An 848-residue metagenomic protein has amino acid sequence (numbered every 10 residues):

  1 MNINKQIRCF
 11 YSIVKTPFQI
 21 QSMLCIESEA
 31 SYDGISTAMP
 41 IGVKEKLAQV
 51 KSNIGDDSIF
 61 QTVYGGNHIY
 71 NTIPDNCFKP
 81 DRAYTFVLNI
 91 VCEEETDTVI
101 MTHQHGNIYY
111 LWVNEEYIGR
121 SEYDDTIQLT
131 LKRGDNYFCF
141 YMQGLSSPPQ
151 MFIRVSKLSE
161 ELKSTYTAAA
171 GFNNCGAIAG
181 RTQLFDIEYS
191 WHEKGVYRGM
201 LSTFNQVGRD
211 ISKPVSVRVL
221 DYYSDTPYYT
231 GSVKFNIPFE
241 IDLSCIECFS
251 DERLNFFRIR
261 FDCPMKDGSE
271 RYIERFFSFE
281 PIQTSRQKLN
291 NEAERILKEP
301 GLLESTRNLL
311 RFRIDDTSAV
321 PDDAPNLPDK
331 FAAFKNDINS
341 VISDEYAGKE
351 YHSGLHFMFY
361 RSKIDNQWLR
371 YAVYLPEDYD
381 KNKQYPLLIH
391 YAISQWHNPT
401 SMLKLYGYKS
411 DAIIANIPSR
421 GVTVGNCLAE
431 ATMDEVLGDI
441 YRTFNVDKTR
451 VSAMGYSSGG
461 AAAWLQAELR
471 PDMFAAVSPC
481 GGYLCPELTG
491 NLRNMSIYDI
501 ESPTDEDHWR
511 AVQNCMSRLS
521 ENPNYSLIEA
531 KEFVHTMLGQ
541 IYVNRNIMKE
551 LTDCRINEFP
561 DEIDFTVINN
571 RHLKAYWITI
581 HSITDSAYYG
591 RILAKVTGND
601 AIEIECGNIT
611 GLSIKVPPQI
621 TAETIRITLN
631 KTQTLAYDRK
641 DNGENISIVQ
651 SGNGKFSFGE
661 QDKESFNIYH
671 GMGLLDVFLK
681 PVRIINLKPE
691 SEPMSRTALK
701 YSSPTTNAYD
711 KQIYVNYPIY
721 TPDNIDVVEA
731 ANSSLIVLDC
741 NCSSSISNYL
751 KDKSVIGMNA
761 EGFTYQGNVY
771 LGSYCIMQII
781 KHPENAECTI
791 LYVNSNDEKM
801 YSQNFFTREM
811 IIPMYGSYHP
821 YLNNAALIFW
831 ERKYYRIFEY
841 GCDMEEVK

Functional and structural regions predicted by a protein language model:
M1-T72, C139-S202, V219: Accessory carbohydrate-binding/adhesion or oligomerization-edge regions at the termini of glycan-active proteins
V91-L111, F138, G208, S216: Aromatic-lined ligand-binding clefts that engage carbohydrates, nucleic acids, or primary amines
I108-V155, T226-C248, N642-I646: Beta-strand-rich ligand-recognition modules
F235-N382: A domain-start/cap signature at the N-terminus of enzymes
E377-K383, L428-S457, E468-M473: Gly/Ser-rich "nucleophile elbow"/oxyanion-hole loop immediately N-terminal to the catalytic nucleophile in hydrolases
Q384-R442: Active-site machinery of serine-nucleophile hydrolases
Y498, D505-I609: C-terminal catalytic histidine-bearing segment of alpha/beta-hydrolase fold enzymes
K615-P617, E623-K848: Solvent-exposed alpha-helical segments and adjacent loops that form catalytic or protein-interaction surfaces
